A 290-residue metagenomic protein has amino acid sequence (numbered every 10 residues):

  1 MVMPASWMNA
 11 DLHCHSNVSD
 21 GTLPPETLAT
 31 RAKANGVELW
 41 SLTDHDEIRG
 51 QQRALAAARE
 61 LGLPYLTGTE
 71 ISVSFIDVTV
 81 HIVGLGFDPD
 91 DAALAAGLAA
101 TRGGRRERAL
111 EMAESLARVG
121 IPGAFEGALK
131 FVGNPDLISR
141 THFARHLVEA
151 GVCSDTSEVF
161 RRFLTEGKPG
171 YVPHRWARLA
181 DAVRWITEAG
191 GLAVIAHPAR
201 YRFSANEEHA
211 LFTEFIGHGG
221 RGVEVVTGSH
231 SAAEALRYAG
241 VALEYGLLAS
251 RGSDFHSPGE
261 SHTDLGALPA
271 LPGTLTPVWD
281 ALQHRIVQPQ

Functional and structural regions predicted by a protein language model:
M1-V78, L164-T165, A177, V183-W185 (+2 more regions): An N-terminally biased module of ancient metal coordination in phosphate/nucleic-acid-related enzymes
L23, K130, R161, H262-D264: Residue-level detector of alpha-helical segments with a strong bias toward transmembrane helices and their helix-loop
A57-T213, P269, G273-T276, D280-Q290: Extended substrate/RNA-proximal surfaces in nucleic-acid metabolism proteins
G246-G252, S257-R285: C-terminal active-site subregion of NodB/CE4 polysaccharide deacetylases
